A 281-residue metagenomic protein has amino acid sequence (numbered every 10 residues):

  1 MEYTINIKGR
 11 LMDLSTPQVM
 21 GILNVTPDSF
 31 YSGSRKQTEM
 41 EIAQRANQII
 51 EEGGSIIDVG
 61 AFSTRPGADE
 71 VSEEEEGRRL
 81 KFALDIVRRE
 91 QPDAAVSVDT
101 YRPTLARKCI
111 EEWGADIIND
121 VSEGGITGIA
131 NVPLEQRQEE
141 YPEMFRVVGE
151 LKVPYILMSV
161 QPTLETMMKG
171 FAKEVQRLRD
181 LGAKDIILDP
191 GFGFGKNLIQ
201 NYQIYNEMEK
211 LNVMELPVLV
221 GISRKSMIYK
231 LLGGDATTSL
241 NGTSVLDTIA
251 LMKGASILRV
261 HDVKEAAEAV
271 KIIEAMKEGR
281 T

Functional and structural regions predicted by a protein language model:
M1-T26, E278-T281: N-terminal amphipathic alpha-helix/helix-capping segment at the start of soluble metabolic enzymes
I7-K8, Y31-Q48, T64-R89, S97 (+2 more regions): Active-site-adjacent loop and "lid" segments of alpha/beta metabolic enzymes
P17-M20, G54, D185, P217: Structural motif
L23, G53, I118: Conserved hydrophobic/aromatic pocket- or pore-lining residues that grip, position, or stack substrates in active sites
Q44-G60: Catalytic domains of carbohydrate-active enzymes, especially glycoside hydrolases
G191: Conserved Motif II region of HX4D acyltransferases
